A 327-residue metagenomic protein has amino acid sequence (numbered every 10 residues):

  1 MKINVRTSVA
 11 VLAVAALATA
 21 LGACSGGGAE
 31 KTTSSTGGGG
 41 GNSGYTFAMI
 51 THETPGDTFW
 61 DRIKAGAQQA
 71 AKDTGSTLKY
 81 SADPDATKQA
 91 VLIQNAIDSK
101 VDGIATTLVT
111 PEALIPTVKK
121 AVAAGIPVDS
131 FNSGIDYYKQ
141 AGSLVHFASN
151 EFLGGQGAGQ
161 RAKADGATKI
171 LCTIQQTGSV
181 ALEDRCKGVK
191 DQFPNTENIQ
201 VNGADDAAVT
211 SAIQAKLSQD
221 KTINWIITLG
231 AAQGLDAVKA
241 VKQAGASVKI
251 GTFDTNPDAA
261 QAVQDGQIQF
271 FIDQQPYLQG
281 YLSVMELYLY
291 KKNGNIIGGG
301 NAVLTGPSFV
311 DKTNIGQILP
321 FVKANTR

Functional and structural regions predicted by a protein language model:
T19-A23: C-terminal motif of bacterial Sec signal peptides marking the signal peptidase cleavage site
S25-G28: Bacterial signal peptide processing site
G41-A70, T74, L78-A90, L108-P111 (+2 more regions): Extracytoplasmic "Venus flytrap"
S43, Q192-F193, L282-R327: Hinge/cleft segment of the Venus flytrap/periplasmic-binding protein
T58-D73, G154-A158, T177-N198, A212 (+2 more regions): Short, solvent-exposed amphipathic alpha-helices that sit in or adjacent to ligand/effector-binding or catalytic
Q89, V145-I170, A208-T210, N256-A259 (+1 more regions): Hydrophobic alpha-helical segments within soluble ligand-binding/sensing domains
A90, T106-V122, V189, G203-Q261: Hydrophobic alpha-helical
E112, P116-L153, A167, N256-Q264 (+2 more regions): Flexible loop/hinge segments that line or gate small-molecule binding clefts
